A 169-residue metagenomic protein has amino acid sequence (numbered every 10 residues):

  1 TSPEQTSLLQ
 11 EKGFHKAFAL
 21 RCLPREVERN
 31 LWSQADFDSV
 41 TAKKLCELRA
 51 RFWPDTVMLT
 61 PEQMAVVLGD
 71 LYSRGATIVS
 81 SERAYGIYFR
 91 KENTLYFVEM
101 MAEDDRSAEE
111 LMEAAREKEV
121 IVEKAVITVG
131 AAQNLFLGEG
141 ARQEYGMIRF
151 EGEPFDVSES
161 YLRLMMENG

Functional and structural regions predicted by a protein language model:
S2-L31, M101-D105, E113-G169: Active-site/acyl-donor-binding loops of N-acyltransferases
Q10-Y96: Amide-forming acyltransferase catalytic core, primarily the GNAT-like/NAT-type and related acyltransferase folds
A42, D105-A108: Residues at or immediately preceding the N-termini of alpha-helices
A76-S81, Y85-Y88, L95-M101, E109-K118 (+1 more regions): Flexible loop/N-cap segments at domain edges
